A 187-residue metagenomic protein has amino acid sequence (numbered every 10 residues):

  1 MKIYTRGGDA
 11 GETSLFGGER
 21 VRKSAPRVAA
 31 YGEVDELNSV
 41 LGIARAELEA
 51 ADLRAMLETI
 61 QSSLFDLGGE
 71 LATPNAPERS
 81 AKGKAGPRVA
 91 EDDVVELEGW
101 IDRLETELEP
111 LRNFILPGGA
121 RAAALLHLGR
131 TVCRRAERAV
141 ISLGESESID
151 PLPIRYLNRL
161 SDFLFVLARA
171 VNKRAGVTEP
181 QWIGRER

Functional and structural regions predicted by a protein language model:
M1-R187: Phosphate/pyrophosphate-binding loop motifs in nucleotide- or prenyl diphosphate-using proteins
